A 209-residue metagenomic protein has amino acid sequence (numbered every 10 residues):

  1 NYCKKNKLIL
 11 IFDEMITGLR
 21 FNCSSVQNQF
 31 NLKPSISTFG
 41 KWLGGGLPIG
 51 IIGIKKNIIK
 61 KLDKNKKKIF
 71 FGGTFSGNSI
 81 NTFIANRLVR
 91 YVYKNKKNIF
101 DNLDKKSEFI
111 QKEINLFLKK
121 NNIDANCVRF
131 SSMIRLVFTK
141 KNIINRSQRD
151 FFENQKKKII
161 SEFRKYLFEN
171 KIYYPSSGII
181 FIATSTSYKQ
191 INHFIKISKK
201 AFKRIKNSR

Functional and structural regions predicted by a protein language model:
N1-R209: Conserved N-terminal phosphate-binding loop of PLP-dependent enzymes in the Aspartate aminotransferase
